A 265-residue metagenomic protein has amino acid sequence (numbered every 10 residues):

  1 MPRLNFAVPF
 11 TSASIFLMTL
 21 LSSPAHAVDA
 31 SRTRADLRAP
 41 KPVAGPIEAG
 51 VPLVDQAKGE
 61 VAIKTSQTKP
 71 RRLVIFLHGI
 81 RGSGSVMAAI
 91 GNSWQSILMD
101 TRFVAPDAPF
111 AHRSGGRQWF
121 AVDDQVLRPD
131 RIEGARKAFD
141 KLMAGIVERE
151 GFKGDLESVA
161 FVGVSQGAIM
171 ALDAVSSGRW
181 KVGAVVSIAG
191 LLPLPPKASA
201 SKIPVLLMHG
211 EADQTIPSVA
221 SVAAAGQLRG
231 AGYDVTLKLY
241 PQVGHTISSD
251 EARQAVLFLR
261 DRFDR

Functional and structural regions predicted by a protein language model:
M1-A13: Bacterial N-terminal signal peptides that target proteins for export
T11-S22: Bacterial N-terminal signal peptides
R32-D36, K41-G45, G50-T65, R71-L156: Serine-hydrolase catalytic machinery in alpha/beta-hydrolase-like enzymes
H78-I80, V159-V164, G210: Conserved alpha/beta-hydrolase "nucleophile elbow" surrounding the catalytic nucleophile
D107-A111, L191, V243: Short beta-to-alpha linker loops that shape the active-site pocket of alpha/beta-hydrolase fold enzymes
E157-S201: Primarily recognizes the serine-hydrolase "nucleophile elbow" in alpha/beta-hydrolase and SGNH/GDSL folds
L206-H209, D213: Short beta-strand/loop motif that positions the catalytic acidic residue of the alpha/beta-hydrolase fold
V219-R265: C-terminal catalytic histidine-bearing segment of alpha/beta-hydrolase fold enzymes
